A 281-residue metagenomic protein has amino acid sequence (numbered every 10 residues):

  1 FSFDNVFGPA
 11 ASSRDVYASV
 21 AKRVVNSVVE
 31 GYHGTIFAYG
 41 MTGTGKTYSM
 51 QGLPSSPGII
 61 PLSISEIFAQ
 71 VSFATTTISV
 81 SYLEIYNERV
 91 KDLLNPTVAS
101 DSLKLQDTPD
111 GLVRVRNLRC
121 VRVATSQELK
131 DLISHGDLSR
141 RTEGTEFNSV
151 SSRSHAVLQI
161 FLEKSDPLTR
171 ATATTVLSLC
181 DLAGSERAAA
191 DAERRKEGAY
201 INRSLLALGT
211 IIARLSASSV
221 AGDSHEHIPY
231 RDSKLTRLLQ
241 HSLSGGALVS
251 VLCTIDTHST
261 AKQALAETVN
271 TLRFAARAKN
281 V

Functional and structural regions predicted by a protein language model:
F1-T44, Q51-A247, T254-T260: P-loop NTPase "switch/coupling" elements that transmit nucleotide state to mechanical/effector output
L235, A264-E267: Hydrophobic alpha-helical membrane-spanning segments
E267, T271, R277-V281: Long, amphipathic alpha-helical segments that form or neighbor coiled-coils/leucine zippers used for dimerization
